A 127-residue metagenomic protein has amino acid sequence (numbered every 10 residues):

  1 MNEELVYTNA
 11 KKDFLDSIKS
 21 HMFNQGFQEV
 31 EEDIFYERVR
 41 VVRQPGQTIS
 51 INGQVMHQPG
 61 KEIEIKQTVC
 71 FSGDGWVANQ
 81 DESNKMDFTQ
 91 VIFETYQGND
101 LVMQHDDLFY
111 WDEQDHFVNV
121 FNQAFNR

Functional and structural regions predicted by a protein language model:
M1-L5: A short, surface-exposed helix-loop junction/capping segment
V6-V30, F125: Amphipathic alpha-helical segments
Y7, V39-R40, I63, D107-F109: Generic detection of short hydrophobic beta-strand segments and adjacent strand-loop junctions
N9, K19, G26, G60 (+3 more regions): Generic low-complexity, intrinsically disordered sequence content enriched in small uncharged/hydrophobic residues
Q25-T89: Amphipathic, interaction-prone secondary-structure segments
S83-R127: Ampiphathic alpha-helical segments that act as solvent-exposed interaction surfaces
